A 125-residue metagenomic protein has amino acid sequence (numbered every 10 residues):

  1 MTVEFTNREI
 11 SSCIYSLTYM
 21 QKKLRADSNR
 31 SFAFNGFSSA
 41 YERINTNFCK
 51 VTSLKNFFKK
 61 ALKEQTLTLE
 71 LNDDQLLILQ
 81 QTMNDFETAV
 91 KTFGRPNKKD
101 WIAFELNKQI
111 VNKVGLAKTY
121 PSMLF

Functional and structural regions predicted by a protein language model:
M1-F125: Positively charged, low-complexity terminal tracts and the immediately adjacent first secondary-structure elements
